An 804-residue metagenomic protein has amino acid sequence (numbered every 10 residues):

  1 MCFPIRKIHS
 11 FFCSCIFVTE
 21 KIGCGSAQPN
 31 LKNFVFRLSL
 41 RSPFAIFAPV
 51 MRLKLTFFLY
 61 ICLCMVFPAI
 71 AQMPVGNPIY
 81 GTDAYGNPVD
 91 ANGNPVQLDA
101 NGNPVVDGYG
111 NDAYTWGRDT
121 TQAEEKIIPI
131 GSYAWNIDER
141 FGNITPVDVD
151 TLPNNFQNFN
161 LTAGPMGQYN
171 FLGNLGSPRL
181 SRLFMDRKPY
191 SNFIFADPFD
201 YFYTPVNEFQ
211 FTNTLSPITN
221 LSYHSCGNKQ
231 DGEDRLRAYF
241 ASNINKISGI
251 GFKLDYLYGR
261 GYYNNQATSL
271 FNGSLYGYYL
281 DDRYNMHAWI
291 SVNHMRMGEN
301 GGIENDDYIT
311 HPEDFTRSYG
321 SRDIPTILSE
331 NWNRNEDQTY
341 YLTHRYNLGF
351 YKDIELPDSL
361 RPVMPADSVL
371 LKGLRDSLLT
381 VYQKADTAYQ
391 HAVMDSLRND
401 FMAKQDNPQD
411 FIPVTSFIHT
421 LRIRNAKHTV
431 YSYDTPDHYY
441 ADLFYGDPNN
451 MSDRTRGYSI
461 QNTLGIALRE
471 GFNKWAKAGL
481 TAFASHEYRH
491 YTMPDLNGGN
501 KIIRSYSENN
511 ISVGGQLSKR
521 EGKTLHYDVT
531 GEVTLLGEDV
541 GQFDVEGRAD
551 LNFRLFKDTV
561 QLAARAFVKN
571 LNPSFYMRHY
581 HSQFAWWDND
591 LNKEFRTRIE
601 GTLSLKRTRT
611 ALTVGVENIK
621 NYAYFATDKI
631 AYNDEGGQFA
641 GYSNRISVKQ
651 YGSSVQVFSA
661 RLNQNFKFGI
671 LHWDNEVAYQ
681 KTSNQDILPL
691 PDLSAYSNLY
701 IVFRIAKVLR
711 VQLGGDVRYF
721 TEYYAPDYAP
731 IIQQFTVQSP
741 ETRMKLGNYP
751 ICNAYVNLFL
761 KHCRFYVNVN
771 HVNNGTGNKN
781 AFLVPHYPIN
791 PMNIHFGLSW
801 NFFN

Functional and structural regions predicted by a protein language model:
M1-T19, G23-P78, C763, N768 (+2 more regions): Bacterial Sec-dependent N-terminal signal peptides
I46, T56, T214, T326-G373 (+3 more regions): Exposed, low-structure sequence patches enriched in small/polar residues
C64, N228, R260-N264, L536-E538 (+1 more regions): A generic structural signal for short coil/turn motifs at secondary-structure boundaries
P68, M295, E722: Phosphate/oxyanion-binding loops and surfaces in catalytic or ligand/nucleic-acid-binding neighborhoods
Q72-Y341, R345-V369, D550-T559, H786-P791 (+1 more regions): Membrane-proximal, glycine/serine-rich, low-complexity loop/turn segments characteristic of large bacterial
P189-F195, Q210, L221-S225, S248-G249 (+7 more regions): N-terminal start-of-chain detector that recognizes signal peptides and the immediate post-cleavage beginning
